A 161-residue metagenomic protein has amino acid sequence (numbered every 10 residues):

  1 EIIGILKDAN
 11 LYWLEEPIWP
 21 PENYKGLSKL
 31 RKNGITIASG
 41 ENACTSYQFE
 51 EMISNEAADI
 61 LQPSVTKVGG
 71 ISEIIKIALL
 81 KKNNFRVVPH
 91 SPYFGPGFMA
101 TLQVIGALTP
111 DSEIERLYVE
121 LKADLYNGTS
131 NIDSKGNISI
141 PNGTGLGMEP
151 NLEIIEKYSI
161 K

Functional and structural regions predicted by a protein language model:
E1-P92: Catalytic core of soluble alpha/beta enzymes
P92-K161: Flexible C-terminal active-site loop/helix
